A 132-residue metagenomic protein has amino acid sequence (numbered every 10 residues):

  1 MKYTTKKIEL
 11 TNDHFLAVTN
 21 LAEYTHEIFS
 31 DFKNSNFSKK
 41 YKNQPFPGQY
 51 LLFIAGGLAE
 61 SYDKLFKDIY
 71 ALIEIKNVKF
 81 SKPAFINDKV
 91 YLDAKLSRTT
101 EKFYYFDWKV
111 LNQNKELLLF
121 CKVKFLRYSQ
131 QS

Functional and structural regions predicted by a protein language model:
M1-L72: Hot-dog-fold acyl-thioester-processing enzymes
M1-Y3, A84-S132: HotDog/MaoC-like acyl-thioester-processing domains
K40-N43, L52-L96, Y105, K122: Hydrophobic beta-strand-centered segment that forms part of the acyl-chain substrate-binding groove
